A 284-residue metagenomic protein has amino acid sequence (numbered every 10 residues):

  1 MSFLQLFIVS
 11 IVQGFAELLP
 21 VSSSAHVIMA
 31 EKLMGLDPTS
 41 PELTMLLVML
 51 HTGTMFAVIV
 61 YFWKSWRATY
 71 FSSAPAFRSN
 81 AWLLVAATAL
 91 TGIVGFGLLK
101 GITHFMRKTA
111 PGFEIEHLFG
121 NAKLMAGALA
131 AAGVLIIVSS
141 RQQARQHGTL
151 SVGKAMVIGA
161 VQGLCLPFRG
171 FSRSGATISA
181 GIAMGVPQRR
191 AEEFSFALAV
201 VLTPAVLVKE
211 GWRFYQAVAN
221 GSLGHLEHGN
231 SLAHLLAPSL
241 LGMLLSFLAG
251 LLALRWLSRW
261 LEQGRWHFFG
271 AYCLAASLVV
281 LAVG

Functional and structural regions predicted by a protein language model:
M1-G284: Multi-pass membrane proteins that catalyze or facilitate reactions on polyprenyl-/lipid-phosphate substrates and their
